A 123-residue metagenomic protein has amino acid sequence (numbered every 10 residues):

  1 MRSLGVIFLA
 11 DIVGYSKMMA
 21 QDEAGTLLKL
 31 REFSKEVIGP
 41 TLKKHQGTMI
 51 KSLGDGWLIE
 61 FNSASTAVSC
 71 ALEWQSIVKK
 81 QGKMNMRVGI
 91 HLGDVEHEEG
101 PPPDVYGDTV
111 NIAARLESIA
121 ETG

Functional and structural regions predicted by a protein language model:
M1-C70, I77: Catalytic NTP-binding/metal-coordinating core of nucleotidyl cyclase/transferase enzymes
G39, L58-G123: Catalytic beta-strand-to-alpha-helix segment of the class III nucleotidyl cyclase homology domain
